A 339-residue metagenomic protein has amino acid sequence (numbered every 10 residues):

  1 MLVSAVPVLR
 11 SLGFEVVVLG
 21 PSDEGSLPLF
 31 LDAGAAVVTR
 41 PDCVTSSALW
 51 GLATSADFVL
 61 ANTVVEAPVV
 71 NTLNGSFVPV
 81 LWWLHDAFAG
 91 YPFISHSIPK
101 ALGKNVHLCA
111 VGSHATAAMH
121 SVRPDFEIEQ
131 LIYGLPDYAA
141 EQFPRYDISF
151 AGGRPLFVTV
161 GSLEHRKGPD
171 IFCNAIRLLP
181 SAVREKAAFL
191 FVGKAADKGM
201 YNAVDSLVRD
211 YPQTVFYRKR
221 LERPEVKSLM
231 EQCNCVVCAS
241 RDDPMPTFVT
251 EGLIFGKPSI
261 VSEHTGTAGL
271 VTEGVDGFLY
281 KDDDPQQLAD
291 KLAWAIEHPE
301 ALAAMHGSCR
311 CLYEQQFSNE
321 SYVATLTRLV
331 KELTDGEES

Functional and structural regions predicted by a protein language model:
M1-P7, P155, E164-L178, G199: A conserved mid-protein helix/loop that constitutes part of the nucleotide-sugar donor-binding site
L19-G20, P258-V261: Short hydrophobic beta-strand element within catalytic cores of glycosyltransferases and related nucleotide-activated
E24-A33, A188-Q213: Short, structured helix-loop element that forms part of the nucleotide-activated donor/catalytic region
A53, R220, S228-C233: Short alpha-helical donor nucleotide-sugar binding micro-motif in glycosyltransferases
K104-I128, L135-D137: A short, active-site helix/loop in glycosyltransferases that binds the activated sugar's phosphate group
R241: Aromatic "clamp/platform" in nucleotide-sugar-dependent glycosyltransferases that forms part of the donor/acceptor
E273-G274, F278-P285, W294-P299: Conserved acidic donor-binding segment of nucleotide-sugar-dependent glycosyltransferases
Q287, W294, A301-Q316, Y322: A short, well-ordered alpha-helix in the C-terminal region of glycosyltransferases
